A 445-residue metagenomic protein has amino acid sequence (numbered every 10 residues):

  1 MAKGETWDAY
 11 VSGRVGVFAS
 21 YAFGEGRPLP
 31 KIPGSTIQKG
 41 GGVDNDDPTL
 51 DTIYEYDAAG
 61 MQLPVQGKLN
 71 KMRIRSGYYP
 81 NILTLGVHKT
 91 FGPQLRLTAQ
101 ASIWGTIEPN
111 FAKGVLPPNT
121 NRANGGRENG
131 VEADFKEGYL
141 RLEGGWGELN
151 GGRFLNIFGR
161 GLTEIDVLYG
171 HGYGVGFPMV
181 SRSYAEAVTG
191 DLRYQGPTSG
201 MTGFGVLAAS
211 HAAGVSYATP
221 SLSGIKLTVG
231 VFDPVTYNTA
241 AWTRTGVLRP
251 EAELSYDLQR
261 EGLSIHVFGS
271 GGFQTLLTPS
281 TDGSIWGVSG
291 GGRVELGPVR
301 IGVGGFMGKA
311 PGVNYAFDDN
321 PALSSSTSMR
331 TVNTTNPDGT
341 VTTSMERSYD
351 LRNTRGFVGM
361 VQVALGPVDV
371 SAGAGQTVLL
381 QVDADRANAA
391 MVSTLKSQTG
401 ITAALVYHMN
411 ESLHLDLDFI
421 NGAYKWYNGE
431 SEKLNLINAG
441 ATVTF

Functional and structural regions predicted by a protein language model:
M1-G16, F23-D57: N-terminal periplasmic/intermembrane-space "pro-region" immediately following the signal or transit peptide
G4-A19, D57, L63, K68-P234 (+3 more regions): Outer membrane beta-barrel
G4-T6, I74-P80, G130-F135, V206-S210 (+6 more regions): Transmembrane beta-barrel outer-membrane domains
V17-F23, F91, I103-I107, L155-I157 (+9 more regions): Transmembrane beta-strands of outer-membrane beta-barrel pores
T84-G86, G138-R141, S216-A218, E253-S255 (+5 more regions): Outer-membrane beta-barrel architecture
P93-L97, W146-N150, G224-L227, R260-V267 (+4 more regions): Repeated loop/turn-to-beta-strand initiation elements of outer-membrane beta-barrel proteins
V247, A252-A403: Detector for outer-membrane/organellar transmembrane beta-barrel domains, recognizing the amphipathic beta-strand
K433-F445: Outer-membrane beta-barrel "beta-signal"
